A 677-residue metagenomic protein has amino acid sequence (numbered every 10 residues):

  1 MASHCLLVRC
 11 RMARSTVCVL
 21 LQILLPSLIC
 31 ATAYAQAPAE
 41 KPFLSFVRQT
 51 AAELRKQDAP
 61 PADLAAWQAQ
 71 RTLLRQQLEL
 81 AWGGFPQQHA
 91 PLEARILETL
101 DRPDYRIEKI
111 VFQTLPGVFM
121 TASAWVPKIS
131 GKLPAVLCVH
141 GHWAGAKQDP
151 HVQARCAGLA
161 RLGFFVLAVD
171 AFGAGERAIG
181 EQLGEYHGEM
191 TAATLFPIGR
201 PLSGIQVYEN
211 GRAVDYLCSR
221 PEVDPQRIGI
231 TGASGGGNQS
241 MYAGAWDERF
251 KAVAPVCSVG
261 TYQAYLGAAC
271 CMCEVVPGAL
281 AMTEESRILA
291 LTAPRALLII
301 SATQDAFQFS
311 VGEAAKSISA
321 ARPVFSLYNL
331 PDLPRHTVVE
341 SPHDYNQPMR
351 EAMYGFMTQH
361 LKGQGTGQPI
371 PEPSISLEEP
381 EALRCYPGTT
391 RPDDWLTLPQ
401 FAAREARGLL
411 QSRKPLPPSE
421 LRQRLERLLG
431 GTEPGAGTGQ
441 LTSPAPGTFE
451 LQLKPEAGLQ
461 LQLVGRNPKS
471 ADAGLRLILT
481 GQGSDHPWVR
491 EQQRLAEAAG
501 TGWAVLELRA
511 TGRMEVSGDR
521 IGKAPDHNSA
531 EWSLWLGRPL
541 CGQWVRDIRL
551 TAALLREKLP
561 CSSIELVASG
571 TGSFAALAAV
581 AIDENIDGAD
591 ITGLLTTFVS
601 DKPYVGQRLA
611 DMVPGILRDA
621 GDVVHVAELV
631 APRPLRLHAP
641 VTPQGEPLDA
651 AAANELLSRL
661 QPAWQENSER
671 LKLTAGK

Functional and structural regions predicted by a protein language model:
M1-V17: N-terminal secretory signal peptides that target proteins for export/translocation
C18-A31: Bacterial N-terminal signal peptides
Q36-F119, A293, I300-G474, Q482-Q493 (+4 more regions): Alpha/beta-hydrolase-fold serine-hydrolase catalytic core, especially in secreted/extracellular enzymes
G131, V136-S219, V259-C271, I478-L554 (+2 more regions): Cap/lid segment of the alpha/beta-hydrolase catalytic domain
K132-P134, L162-F165, D224-R227, E248-A252 (+7 more regions): Loop/turn elements at helix/coil->beta-strand transitions in domains of secreted/extracellular proteins
D170, T231, V256-C257, I300 (+3 more regions): Alpha/beta-hydrolase-fold catalytic nucleophile elbow
A213-A281, T551-G621, H625-V626: Primarily recognizes the serine-hydrolase "nucleophile elbow" in alpha/beta-hydrolase and SGNH/GDSL folds
T231-G235, S240-K251, P255-Y262, A269 (+6 more regions): Catalytic-domain carbohydrate-binding cleft regions of carbohydrate-active enzymes
